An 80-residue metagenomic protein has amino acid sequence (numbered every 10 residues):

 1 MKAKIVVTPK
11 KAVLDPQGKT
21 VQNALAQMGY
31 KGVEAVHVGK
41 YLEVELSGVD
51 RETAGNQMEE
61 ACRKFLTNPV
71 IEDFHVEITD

Functional and structural regions predicted by a protein language model:
M1-K2, V36-L46: Short glycine-rich, basic-tinged beta-strand/loop micro-motifs
A3, V7, K64-F65: Short N-terminal alpha-helical targeting/association segments
V7-P9, E43-V49: Short beta-strand-to-loop capping motifs
T8-P16: Short, surface-exposed ligand-recognition loops at beta-strand->loop->(often short) alpha-helix junctions that present
K11, Q22-L25, E43, R63: Generic N-terminal initiation segments characterized by hydrophobic and/or small/turn-forming residues
V13, T20, A24-M28, V33-H37 (+3 more regions): Conserved, structured core segments of small domains
E52-D80: C-terminal structural segments of small proteins and small subunits
